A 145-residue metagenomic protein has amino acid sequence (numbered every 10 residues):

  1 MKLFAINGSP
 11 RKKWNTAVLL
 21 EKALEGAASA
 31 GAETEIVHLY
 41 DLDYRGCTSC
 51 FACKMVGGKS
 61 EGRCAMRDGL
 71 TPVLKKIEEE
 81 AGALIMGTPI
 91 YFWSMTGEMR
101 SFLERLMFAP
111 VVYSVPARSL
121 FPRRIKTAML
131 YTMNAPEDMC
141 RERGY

Functional and structural regions predicted by a protein language model:
M1-V111, V115: N-terminal beta1-alpha1-beta2 submodule of the flavodoxin-like/Rossmannoid cofactor-binding fold
E98, V111-Y145: Short, glycine-/small-residue-rich phosphate/pyrophosphate-handling segment
